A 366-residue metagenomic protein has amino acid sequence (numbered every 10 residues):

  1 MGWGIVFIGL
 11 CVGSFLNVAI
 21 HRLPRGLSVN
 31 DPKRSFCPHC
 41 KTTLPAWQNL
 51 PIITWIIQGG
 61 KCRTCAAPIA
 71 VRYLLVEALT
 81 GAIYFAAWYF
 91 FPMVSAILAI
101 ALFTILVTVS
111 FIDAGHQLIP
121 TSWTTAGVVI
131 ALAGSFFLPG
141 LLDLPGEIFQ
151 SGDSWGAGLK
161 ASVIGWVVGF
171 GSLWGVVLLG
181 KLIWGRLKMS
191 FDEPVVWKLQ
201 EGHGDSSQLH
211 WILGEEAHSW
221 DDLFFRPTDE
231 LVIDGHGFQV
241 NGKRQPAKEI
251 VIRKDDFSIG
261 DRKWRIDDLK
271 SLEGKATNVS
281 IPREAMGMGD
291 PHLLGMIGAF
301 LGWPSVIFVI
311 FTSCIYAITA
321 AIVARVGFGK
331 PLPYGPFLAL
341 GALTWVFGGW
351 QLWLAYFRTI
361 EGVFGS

Functional and structural regions predicted by a protein language model:
M1-S366: A membrane-topology feature that recognizes alpha-helical transmembrane segments and their immediate juxtamembrane
